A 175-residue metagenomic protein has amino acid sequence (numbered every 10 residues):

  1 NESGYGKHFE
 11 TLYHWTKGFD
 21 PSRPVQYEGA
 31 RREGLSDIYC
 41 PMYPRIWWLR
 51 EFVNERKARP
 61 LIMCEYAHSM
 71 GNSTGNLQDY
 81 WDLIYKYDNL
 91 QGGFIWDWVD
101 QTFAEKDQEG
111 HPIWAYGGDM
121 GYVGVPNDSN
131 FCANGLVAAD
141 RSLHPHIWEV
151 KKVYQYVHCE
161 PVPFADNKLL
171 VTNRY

Functional and structural regions predicted by a protein language model:
N1-L170, R174-Y175: Extended substrate-binding grooves/exosites of carbohydrate-active enzymes
